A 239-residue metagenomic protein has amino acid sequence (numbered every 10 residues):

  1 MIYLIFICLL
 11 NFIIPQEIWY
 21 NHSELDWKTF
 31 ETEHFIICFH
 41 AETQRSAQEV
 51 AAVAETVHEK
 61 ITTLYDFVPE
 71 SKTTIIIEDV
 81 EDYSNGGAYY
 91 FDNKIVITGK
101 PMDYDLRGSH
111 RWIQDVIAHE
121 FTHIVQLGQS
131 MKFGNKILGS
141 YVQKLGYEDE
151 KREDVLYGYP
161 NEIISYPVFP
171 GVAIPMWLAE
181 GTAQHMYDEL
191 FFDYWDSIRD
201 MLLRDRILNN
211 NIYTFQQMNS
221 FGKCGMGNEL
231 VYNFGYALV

Functional and structural regions predicted by a protein language model:
M1-Y20: Bacterial Sec-dependent N-terminal signal peptides
I7, H22, V53, I174-P175 (+1 more regions): Generic detector of ordered secondary-structure context
Q16-V168, F221-G227: Juxtacatalytic substrate-recognition/specificity segment
I61, P170-Y194, I207-V239: Active-site-proximal alpha-helical
V142-Y147, R204-I212: Amphipathic alpha-helical surface "interface" segments used for docking/oligomerization or membrane association within
Y194-L202: Acidic/histidine-enriched segments that form metal/cofactor-coordinating and catalytic pocket/exosite environments
